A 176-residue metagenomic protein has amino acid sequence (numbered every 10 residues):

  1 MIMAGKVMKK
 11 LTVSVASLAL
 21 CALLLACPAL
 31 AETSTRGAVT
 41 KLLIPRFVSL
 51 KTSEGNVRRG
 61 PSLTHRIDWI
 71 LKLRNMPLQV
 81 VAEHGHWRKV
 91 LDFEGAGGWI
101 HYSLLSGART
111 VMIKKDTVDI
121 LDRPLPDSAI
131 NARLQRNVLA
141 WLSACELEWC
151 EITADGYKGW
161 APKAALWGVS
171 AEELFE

Functional and structural regions predicted by a protein language model:
M1-A4, R36: Short, low-complexity, intrinsically disordered N-terminal modules that encode targeting/processing signals
A4-A19: Bacterial N-terminal signal peptides that target proteins for export
K9-L11, Q79, Q135: Residue-identity detector for glutamine
A26-P28: N-terminal signal peptide c-region/cleavage motif recognized by signal peptidases
A31-R59, I70-R74, V81-H84, R88-A96 (+5 more regions): SH3-family beta-barrel domains
S62: Intrinsically disordered, low-complexity polar regions and short flexible loop motifs
R66-I67: Beta-strand-rich domains and repeat architectures in extracellular enzymes and scaffolds, especially beta-propellers
